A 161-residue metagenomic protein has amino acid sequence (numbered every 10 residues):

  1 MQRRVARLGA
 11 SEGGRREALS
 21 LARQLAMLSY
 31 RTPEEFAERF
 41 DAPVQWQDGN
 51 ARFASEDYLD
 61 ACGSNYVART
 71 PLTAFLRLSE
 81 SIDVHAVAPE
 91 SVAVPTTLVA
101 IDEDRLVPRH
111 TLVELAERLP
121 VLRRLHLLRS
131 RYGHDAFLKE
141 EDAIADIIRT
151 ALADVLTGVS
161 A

Functional and structural regions predicted by a protein language model:
M1-N65: Alpha/beta-hydrolase-fold enzymes
F53, T73-R77, D146: Feature representing long, continuous alpha-helical segments
A61, T73-P89: Active-site nucleophile elbow and catalytic-triad environment of alpha/beta-hydrolase enzymes
E90-A93, R118-P120: Short, conserved loop/helix-junction motifs that constitute active-site signature segments in enzyme catalytic cores
V92, L98-A100, D104: Short beta-strand/loop motif that positions the catalytic acidic residue of the alpha/beta-hydrolase fold
R105-T111: Conserved alpha/beta-hydrolase "acid-adjacent" motif
V113-A116, L122-A161: Catalytic active-site module of serine/aspartate enzymes centered on a nucleophile-bearing elbow/loop
